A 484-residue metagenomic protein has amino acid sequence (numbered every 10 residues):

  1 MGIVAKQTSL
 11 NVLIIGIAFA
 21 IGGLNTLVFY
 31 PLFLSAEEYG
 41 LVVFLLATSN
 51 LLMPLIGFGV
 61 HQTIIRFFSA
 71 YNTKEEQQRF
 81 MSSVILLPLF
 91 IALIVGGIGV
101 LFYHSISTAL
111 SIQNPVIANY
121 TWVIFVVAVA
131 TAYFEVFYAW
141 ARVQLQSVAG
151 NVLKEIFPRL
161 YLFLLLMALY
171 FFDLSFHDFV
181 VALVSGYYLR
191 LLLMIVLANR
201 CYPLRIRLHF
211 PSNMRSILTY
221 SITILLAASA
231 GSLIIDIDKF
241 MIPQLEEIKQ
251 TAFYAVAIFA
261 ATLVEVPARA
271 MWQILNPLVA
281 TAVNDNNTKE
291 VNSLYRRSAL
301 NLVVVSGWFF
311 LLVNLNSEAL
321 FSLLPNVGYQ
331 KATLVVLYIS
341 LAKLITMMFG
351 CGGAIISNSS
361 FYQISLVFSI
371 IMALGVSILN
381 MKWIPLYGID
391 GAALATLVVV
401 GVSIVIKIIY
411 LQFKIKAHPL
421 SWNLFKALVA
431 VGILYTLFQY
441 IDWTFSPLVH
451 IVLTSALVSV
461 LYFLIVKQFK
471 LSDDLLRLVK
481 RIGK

Functional and structural regions predicted by a protein language model:
M1-L24, P31, E75, S82 (+4 more regions): N-terminal membrane topogenesis motif
M1-V4, F172, F176-A182, L192-I235 (+4 more regions): Interhelical loop/hinge segments that connect adjacent transmembrane helices in multipass membrane
I3-Q62, A92-V100, V127, F163 (+2 more regions): Signature of the first transmembrane helix
Q7-G23, A182-M194, A198, P211-T281 (+3 more regions): Transmembrane helical elements of multi-pass membrane transporters/channels
I17, L86-S229, D236: Hydrophobic transmembrane helix module of multi-pass membrane transport proteins
G57-N72, V143, A257-A299, V303-S306 (+1 more regions): Helix-loop junctions and terminal segments of transmembrane helices in multi-pass membrane transport/translocation
L153-R200, Y220, I258, I370-I378 (+3 more regions): Hydrophobic alpha-helical transmembrane segments
T436-K484: Membrane-proximal transmembrane or re-entrant/amphipathic helices at the cytosolic face
